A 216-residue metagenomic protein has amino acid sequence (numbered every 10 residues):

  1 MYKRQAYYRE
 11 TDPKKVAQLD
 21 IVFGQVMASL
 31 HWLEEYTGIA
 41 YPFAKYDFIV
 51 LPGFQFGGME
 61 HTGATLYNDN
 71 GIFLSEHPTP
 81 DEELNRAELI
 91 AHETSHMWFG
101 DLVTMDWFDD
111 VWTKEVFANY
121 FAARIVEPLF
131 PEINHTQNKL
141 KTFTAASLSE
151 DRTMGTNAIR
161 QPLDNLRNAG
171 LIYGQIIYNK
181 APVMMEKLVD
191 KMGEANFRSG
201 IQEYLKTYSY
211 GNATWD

Functional and structural regions predicted by a protein language model:
M1-Y2: Short, small-residue-biased leader/transition segments that mark boundaries at the very start of proteins
Q5-D216: Hydrophobic alpha-helical and helix-loop surface patches within well-folded domains that function as non-catalytic
